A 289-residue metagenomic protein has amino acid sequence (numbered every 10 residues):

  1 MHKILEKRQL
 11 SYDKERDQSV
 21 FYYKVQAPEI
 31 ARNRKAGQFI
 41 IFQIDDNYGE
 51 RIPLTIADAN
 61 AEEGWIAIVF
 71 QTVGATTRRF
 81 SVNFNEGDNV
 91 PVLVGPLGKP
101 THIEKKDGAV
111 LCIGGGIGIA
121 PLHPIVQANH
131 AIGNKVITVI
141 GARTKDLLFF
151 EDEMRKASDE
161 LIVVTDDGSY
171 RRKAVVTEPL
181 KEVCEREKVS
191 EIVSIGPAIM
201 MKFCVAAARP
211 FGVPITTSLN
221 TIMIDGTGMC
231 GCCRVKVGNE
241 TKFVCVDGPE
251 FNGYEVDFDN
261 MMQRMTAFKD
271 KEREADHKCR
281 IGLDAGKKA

Functional and structural regions predicted by a protein language model:
M1-D88: Ferredoxin-reductase
E6, D58, V163-T165, T217 (+1 more regions): Structural signal for conserved beta-strand scaffold positions within catalytic alpha/beta enzyme cores
F42, V92-L93, V235: A generic structural signal for residues embedded in beta-strands
D45, G95-P96, G238: Short, surface-exposed secondary-structure boundary micro-motifs
Y48-A57, L97-K105, C245: Short, Lys/Arg- and Gly-enriched loop/turn segments at beta-strand edges
T76-I224: FNR/FR-type flavoprotein reductase catalytic core
P121, A198, N220-E250, K278-L283: Local cysteine-cluster metal-coordination motifs and their immediate loop/turn environment, predominantly Fe-S cluster
F243-D247, F251-A289: Short Fe-S-cluster ligation motifs
